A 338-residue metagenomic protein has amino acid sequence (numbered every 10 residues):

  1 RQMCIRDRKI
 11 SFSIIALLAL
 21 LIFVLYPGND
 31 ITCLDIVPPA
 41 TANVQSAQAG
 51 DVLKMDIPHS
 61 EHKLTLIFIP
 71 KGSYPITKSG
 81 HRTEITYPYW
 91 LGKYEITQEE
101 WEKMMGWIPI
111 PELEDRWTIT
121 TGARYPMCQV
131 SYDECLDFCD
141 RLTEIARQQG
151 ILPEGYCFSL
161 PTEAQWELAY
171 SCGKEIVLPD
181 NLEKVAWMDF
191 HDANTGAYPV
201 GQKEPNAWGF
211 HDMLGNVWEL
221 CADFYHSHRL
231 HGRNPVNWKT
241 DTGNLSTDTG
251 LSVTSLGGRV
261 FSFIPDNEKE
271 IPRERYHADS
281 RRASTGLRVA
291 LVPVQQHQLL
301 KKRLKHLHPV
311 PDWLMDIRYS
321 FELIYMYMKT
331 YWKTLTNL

Functional and structural regions predicted by a protein language model:
R1-I5: Short, small-residue-biased leader/transition segments that mark boundaries at the very start of proteins
R6-I14: N-terminal Sec-pathway targeting helices
S13-V24: Hydrophobic membrane-insertion alpha-helices, especially the h-region of bacterial N-terminal signal peptides
G28-V44: Ser/Thr/Pro/Gly-rich low-complexity linker/stalk segments immediately outside membranes or between
T65-S73: Mature N-terminal segment immediately following signal peptide/propeptide cleavage in secreted/periplasmic
H81, N194-G196, M213-D316: Surface-exposed recognition segments
T83-E183, A222-R233, L291-R303, P309-L314 (+2 more regions): Active-site microenvironments of metalloenzymes and redox enzymes
K184-L214: Short, well-ordered junction/capping motifs at the entry into regular secondary structure
